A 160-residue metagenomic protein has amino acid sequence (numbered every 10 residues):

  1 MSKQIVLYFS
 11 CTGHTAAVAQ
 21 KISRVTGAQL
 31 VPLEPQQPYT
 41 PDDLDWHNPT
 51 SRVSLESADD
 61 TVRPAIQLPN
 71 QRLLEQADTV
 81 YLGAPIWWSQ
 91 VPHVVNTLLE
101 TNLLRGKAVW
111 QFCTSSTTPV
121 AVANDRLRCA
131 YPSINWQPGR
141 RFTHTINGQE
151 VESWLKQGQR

Functional and structural regions predicted by a protein language model:
M1-L82, S89-V91, N96, E100 (+1 more regions): N-terminal beta1-alpha1-beta2 submodule of the flavodoxin-like/Rossmannoid cofactor-binding fold
C11-T12, P85-W87, S116-T117, H144: Short beta->alpha junction loops/turns
T26, N102, Y131-I134: A structural signal for short coil/turn segments at secondary-structure junctions
L82-G83, Q111: Redox-cofactor binding/interface segments in oxidoreductases and associated redox assembly factors
W110-I146: Short, glycine-/small-residue-rich phosphate/pyrophosphate-handling segment
